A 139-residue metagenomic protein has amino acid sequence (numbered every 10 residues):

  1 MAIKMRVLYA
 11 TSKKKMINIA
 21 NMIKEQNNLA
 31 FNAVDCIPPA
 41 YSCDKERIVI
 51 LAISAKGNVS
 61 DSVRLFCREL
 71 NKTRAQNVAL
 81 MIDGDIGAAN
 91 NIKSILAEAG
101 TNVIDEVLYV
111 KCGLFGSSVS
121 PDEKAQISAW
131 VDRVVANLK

Functional and structural regions predicted by a protein language model:
A2-N28: Short, charged N-terminal beta->alpha structural module
R6, E25-N32, K45-R47, L51-K139: FMN-binding flavodoxin-like domain, especially the glycine-rich phosphate-binding loop
K14, A40, G87: Flexible, glycine-rich phosphate/dinucleotide-binding loops and adjacent beta-alpha linkers at cofactor/substrate
D35-C43: Short beta-edge strand/loop motif at the mouth of beta-sheet-based domains
